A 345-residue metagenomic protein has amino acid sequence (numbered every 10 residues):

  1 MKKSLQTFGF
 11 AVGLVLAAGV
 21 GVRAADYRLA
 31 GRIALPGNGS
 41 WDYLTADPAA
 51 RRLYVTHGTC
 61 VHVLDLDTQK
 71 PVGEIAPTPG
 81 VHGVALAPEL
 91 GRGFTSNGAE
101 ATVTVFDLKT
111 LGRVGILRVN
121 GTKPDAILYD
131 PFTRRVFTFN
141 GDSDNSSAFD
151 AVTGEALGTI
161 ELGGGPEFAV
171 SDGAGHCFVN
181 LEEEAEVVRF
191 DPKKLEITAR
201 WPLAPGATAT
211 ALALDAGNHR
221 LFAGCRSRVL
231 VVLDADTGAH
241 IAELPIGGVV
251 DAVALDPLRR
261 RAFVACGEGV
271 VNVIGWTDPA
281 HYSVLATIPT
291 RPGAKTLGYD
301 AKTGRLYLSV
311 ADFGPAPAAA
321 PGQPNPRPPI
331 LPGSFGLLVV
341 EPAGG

Functional and structural regions predicted by a protein language model:
M1-T7: Positively charged n-region of N-terminal signal peptides that target proteins for export
F8-G19: Bacterial N-terminal signal peptides
G21-G345: Predominantly soluble domains enriched in secretory-pathway, periplasmic, or organellar proteins
